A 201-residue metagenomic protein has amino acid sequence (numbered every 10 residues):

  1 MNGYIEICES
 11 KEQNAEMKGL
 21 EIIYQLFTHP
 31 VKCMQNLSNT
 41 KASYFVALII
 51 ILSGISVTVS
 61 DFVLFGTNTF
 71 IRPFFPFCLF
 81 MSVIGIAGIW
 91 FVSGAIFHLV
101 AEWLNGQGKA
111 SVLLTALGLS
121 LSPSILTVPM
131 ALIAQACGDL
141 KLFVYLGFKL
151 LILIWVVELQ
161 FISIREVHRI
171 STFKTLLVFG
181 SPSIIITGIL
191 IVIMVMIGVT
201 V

Functional and structural regions predicted by a protein language model:
M1, E21, K41-A42, L140-Y145 (+1 more regions): Generic intrinsically disordered, low-complexity segments enriched for polar/acidic and small residues
M1-G3, H29, N36, A42 (+2 more regions): Residue-level signal for functionally critical sites in structured catalytic/ligand-binding pockets
M1-L20: Low-complexity, intrinsically disordered extramembrane tails and loops of integral membrane proteins
S10-E12, P76-G85, F143-L153: Alpha-helical transmembrane segments and their immediate interhelical/interface regions in integral membrane proteins
E16-S111: Selected alpha-helical membrane-embedding segments in polytopic membrane proteins
V63-L79, L132-Y145, V201: Membrane-interfacial helix-loop-helix connectors in multipass membrane proteins
F97-H98, E102-I191: Hydrophobic alpha-helical transmembrane segments and adjacent short intramembrane/lumenal linkers of inner/organellar
G188-V201: Juxtamembrane boundary at the C-terminal end of a transmembrane helix
